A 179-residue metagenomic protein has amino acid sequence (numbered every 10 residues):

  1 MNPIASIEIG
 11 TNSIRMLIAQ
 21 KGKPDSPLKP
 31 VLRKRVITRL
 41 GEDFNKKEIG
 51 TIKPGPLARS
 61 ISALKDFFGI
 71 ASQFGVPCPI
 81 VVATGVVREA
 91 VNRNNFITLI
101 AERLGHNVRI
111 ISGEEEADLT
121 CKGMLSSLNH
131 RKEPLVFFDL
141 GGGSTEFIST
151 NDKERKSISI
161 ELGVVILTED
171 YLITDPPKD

Functional and structural regions predicted by a protein language model:
M1, S112-V136: Conserved phosphate-binding catalytic cores of ATP/NTP-utilizing and phosphoryl-transfer enzymes
N2-N107: Conserved phosphate-binding loops in N-terminal lobes of ATP-dependent enzymes of the actin/Hsp70/sugar-kinase
E8-S13, F138-S144, D152, G163: A short acidic Gly-Thr/Ser loop motif
K21-D25, S149-E154: Short acidic-glycine loop/turn motifs at beta-strand connectors
K47, R155-D179: Glycine-rich phosphate-binding loop plus the immediately following alpha-helix
C78-P79, P134, K156: Residues at the starts of beta-strands that form the adenosine-phosphate
R93-N95, C121-G123, I148-N151, L172: Short acidic, glycine/serine/threonine-rich loops at helix termini
N107-R109, K156: Conserved beta-strand segments of alpha/beta enzyme cores
